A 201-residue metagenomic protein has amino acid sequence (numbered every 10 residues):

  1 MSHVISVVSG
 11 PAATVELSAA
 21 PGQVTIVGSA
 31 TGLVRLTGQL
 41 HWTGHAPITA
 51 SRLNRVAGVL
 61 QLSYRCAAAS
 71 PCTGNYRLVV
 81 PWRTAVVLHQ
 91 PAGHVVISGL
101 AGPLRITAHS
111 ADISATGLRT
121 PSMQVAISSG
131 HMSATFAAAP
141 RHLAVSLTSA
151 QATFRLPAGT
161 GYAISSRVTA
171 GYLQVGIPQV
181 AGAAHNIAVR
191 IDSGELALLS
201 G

Functional and structural regions predicted by a protein language model:
M1, L60, R141-H142: A general sequence property marking short-to-moderate contiguous segments in secreted/outer-membrane adhesion
M1-V56, R77-V79, A85, I97 (+2 more regions): Short linear S-[DN]-x-LW-Φ motif typified by the pepsin-like aspartic protease active-site region
S2, S9-P11, H45-I48, C72 (+7 more regions): Residues that act as N-cap/strand-start positions at coil-to-secondary-structure junctions
S18-A19, A69-C72, L78-V79, V87-H89 (+3 more regions): Structural recognition of beta-strand segments within beta-rich domains
Q39-H41, S63-P71: Secondary-structure transition/turn motif
G58-A67, I187-A188: Extracellular beta-sheet/turn segments enriched in Thr/Pro/Gly and aliphatic residues
V87-S128: Right-handed parallel beta-helix
T116-G201: Short, surface-exposed interaction patches in beta-rich subdomains that mediate adhesion/assembly near membranes
